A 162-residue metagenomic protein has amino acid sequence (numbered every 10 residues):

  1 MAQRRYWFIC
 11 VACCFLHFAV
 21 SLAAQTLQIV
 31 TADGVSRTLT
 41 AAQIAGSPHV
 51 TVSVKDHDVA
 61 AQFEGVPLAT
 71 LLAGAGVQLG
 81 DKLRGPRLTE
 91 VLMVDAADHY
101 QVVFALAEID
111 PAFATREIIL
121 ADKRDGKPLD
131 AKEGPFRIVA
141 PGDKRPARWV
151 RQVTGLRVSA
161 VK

Functional and structural regions predicted by a protein language model:
M1-Y6: N-terminal secretory signal peptides that target proteins for export/translocation
I9-S21: Bacterial N-terminal signal peptides
L22-K162: N-terminal intrinsically disordered, low-complexity segments enriched in P/E/S/T
